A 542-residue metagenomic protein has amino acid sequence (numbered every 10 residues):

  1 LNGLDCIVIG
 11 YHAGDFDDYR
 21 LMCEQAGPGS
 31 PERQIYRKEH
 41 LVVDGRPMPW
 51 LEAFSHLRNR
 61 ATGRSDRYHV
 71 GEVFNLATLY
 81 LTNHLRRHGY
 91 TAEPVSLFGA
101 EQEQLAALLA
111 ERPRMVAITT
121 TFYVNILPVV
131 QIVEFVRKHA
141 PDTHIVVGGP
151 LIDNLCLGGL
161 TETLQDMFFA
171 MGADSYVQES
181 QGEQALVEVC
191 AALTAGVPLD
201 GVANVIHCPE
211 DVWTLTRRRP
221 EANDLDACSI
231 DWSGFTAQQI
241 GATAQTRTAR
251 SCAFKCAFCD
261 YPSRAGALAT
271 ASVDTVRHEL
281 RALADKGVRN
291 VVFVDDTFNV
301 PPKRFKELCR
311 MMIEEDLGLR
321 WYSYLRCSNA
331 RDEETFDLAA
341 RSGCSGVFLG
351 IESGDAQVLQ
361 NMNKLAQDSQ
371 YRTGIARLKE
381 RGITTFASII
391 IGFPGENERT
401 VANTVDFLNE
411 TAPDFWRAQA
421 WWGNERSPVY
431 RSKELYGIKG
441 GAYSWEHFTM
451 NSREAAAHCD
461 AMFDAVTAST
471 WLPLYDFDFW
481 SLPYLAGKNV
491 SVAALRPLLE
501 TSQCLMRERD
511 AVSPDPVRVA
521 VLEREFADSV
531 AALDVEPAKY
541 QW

Functional and structural regions predicted by a protein language model:
L1-D5, I206-Q245: N-terminal [4Fe-4S]-dependent radical SAM core
N2-Y19, T82, A203-P209, R399-W542: C-terminal accessory regions of radical SAM enzymes
D5, R114-M115, V292: Structural motif
C6-V70: Short glycine-rich His-centered loop
A77, L81-H84, H88-R217: Glycine-rich beta-alpha loop elements in corrinoid/cobalamin-binding modules across cobalamin-dependent enzymes
R114, D174, R289, S345 (+1 more regions): Short acidic/polar active-site loop segments enriched in Thr and Asp
T163-M167, T335, G395-N409: Catalytic cores of alpha/beta
L225-F386, I391, D406: Radical SAM [4Fe-4S] cluster-binding motif and immediate context
